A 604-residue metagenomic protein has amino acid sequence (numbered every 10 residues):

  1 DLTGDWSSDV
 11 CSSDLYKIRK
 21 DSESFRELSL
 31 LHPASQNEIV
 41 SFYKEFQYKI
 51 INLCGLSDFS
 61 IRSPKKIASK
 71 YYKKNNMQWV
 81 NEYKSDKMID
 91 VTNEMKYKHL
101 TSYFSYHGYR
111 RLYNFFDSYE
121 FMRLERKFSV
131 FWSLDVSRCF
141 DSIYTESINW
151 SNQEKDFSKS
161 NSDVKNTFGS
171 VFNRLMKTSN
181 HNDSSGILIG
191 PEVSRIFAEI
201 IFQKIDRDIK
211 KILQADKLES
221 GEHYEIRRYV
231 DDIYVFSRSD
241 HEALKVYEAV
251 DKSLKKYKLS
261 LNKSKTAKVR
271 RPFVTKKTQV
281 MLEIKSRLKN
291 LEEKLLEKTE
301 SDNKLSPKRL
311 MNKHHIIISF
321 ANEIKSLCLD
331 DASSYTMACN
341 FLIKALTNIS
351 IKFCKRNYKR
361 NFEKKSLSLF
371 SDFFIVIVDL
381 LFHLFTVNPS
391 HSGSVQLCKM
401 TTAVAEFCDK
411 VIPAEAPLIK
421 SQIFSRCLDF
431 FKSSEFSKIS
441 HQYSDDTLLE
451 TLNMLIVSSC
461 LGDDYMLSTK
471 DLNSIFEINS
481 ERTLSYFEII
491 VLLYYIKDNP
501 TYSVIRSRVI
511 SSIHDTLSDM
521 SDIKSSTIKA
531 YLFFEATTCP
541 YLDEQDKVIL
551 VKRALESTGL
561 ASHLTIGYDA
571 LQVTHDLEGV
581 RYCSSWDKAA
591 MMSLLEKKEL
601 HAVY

Functional and structural regions predicted by a protein language model:
D1-W6, V10: Single conserved hydrophobic/aromatic residue that forms the stacking wall/gate of nucleotide- or nucleobase-binding
S8, R19-E23: Nucleic acid-processing catalytic cores of prokaryotic defense/repair systems
L28-F131: Active-site-proximal segment of RNA-dependent polymerases
I39, Y43, I148, Y247-D251: Short amphipathic C-terminal alpha-helix that caps PH/PH-like domains
Y48, Q214-L218, L259: Short aromatic/hydrophobic-glycine micro-motifs
Y48-Y72, K155-V164, M281-R287, E292-L295: Internal, charge-rich low-complexity segments
R123-V230, V235-L244, E297-L532, A536-Y604: Conserved polymerase palm-domain catalytic core
D240-S319: Polymerase palm active-site segment centered on the conserved acidic dipeptide of motif C
